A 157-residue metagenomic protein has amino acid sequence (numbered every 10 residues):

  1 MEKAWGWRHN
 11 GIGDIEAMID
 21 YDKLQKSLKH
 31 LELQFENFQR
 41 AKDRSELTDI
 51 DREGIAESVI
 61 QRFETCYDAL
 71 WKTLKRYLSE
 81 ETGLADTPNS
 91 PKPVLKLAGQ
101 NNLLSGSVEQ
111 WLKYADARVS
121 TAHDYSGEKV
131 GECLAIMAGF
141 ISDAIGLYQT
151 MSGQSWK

Functional and structural regions predicted by a protein language model:
E2-K157: Solvent-exposed interaction patches of small proteins and small membrane subunits
